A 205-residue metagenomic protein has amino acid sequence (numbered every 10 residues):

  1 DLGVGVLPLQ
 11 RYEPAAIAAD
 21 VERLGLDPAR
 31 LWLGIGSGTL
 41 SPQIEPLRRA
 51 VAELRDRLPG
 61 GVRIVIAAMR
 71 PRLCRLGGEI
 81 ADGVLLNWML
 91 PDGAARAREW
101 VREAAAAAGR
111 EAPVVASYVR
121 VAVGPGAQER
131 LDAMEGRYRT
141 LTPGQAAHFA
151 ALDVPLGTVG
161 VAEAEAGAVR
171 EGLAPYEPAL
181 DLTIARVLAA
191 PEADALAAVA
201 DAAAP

Functional and structural regions predicted by a protein language model:
D1, R30-W32, R63, V114: Proline-centered loop/turn at the N-terminus of a beta-strand
D1-A16, D20, W32-G38: Structural motif corresponding to the early beta-alpha repeats
D1-L2, D27-A29, L76-L85, P178-D181: Glycine-enriched alpha-helix->loop->beta-strand junction motifs that scaffold or abut catalytic
V4-P8, I35-S37, I66-A68, W88 (+2 more regions): A cross-domain feature marking catalytic cores of carbohydrate-active enzymes and several ubiquitous metabolic/repair
A16-R23, I66-E79, E165-Y176: Short, acidic/polar
R23, D27, S37-G60, A94-L182 (+1 more regions): An alpha-helical appendage that flanks or caps ligand/catalytic pockets
L33, R63-A68, G83-G93, E163 (+1 more regions): Catalytic beta/alpha-barrel core
A193-P205: Short, basic/aromatic-enriched C-terminal tail that caps enzymatic domains
